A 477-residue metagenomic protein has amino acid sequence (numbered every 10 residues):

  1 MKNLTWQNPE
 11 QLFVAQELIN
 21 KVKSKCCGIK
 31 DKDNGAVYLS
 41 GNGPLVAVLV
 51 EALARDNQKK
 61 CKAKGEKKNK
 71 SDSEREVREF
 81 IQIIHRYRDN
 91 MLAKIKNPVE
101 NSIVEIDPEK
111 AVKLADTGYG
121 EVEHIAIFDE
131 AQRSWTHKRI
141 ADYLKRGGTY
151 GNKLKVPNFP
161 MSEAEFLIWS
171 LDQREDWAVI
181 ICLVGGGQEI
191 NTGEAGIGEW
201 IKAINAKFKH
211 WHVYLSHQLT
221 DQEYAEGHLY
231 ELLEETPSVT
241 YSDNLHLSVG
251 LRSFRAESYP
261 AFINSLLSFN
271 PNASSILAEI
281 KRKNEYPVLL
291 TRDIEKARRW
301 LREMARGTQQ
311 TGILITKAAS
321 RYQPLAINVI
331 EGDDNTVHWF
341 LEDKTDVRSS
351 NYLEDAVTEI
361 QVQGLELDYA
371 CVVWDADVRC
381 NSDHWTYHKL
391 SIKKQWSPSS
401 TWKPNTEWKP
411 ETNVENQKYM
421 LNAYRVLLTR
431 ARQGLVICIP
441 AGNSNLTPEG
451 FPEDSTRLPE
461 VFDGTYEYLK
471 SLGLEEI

Functional and structural regions predicted by a protein language model:
K2-N8, P44-V48, D56, R133-T136 (+7 more regions): Flexible loop/turn segments at secondary-structure boundaries
N3-K23, G28-K32: Post-Walker A helix-loop "phosphate-sensing" segment adjacent to the P-loop in P-loop NTPases
N34-A52: Conserved Walker A/P-loop ATP-binding site and its immediately adjacent core in helicase/helicase-like ATPase domains
A52-K60, I140-G147, G193-I204, G227-L233 (+5 more regions): Short secondary-structure boundary/capping segments
D56, K68-L171, E354-T358: Conserved RecA-like ASCE ATPase "motif II neighborhood" in helicase/translocase motors
I127-E231, S382: Signature of the SF2 helicase/ATPase Hel1-core->accessory helical subdomain module
D176-V179, Y352-E476: C-terminal accessory regions
I190-G196, N205, S216-D383, V414: Conserved helicase/translocase motor-coupling segment
